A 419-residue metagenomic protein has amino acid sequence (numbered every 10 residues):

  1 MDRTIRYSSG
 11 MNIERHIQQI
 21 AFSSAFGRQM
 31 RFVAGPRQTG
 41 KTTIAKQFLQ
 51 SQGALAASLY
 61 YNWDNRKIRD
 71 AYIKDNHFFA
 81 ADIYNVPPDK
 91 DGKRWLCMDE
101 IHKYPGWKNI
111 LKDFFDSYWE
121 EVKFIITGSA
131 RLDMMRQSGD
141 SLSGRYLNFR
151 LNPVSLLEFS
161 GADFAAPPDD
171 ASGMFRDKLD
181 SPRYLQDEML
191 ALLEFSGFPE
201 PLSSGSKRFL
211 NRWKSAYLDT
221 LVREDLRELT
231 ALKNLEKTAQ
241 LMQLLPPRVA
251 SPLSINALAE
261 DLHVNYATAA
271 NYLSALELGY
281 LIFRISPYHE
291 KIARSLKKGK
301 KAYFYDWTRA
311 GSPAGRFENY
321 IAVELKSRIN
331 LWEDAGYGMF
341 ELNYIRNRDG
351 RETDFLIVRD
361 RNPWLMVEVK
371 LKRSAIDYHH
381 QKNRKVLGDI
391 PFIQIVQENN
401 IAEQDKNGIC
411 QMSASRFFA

Functional and structural regions predicted by a protein language model:
M1-Q18, S23-Q38, T42, K46-S58 (+6 more regions): A cross-kingdom feature that marks ATP-driven nucleic-acid transaction machinery
D2-G10, L157, G161-Y320, R328-N330 (+1 more regions): Interdomain hinge/linker elements that couple catalytic modules in large macromolecular machines
Y60-D91: Short glycine-rich substrate-engagement loop in P-loop NTPases that contacts/grips substrate
I68-D70, L132-Q137, L157-S160, D377 (+1 more regions): Switch/connector loops and helix/strand junctions flanking conserved nucleotide-binding motifs in nucleotide-processing
I68-I73, H102-L111, R136-Q137: Conserved ATPase-coupling elements of RecA-like P-loop NTPase cores
K108-I126, A130-L132, D140: Conserved catalytic/switch belt of AAA+ P-loop NTPases
T127-L132, Q137-G139, N152-V154, V396-E398: A short beta-strand-to-loop transition that corresponds to the Sensor-1 phosphate-sensing loop of AAA+ P-loop ATPases
L132-N148, G161-F164: Short regulatory helix/loop adjacent to the ATP-binding pocket of P-loop NTPases
